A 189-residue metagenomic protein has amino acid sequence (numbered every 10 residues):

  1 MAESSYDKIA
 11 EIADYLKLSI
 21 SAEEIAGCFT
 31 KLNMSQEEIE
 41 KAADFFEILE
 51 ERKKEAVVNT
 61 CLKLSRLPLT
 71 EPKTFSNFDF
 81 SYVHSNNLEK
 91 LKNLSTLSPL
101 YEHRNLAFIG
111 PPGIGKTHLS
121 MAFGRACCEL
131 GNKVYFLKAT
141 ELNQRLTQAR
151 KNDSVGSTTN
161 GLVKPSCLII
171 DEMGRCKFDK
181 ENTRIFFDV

Functional and structural regions predicted by a protein language model:
D14-T70: Interdomain "pre-motor" coupling segment immediately N-terminal to P-loop NTPase/helicase cores
V83-K92, V134-K164: Short glycine-rich substrate-engagement loop in P-loop NTPases that contacts/grips substrate
S95-H103: Phosphate-binding P-loop
H103-L119: Walker A/P-loop nucleotide-binding motif
R104, G131-K133, K164-C167: Loop/turn-to-beta-strand initiation segments
G124-L137: Post-Walker A helix-loop "phosphate-sensing" segment adjacent to the P-loop in P-loop NTPases
D153-V189: Conserved nucleotide-sensing/catalytic segment adjacent to the nucleotide-binding pocket in NTP-handling enzymes
